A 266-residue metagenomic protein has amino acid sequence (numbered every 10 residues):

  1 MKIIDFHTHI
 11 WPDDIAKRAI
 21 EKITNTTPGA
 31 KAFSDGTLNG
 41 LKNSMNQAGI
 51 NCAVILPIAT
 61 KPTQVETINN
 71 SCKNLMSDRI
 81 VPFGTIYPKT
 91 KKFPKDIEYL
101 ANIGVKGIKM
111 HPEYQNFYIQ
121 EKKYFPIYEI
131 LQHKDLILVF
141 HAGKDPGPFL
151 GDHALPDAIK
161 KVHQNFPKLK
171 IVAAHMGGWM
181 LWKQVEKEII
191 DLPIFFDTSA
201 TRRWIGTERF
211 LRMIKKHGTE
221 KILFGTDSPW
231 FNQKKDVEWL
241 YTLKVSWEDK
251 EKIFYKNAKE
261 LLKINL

Functional and structural regions predicted by a protein language model:
M1-I10, I15-C52, K216-K221, K234-L266: Mid-to-C-terminal alpha-helical segments outside catalytic/metal-binding sites
H7, M45, C72, L100 (+8 more regions): Conserved, mostly hydrophobic/aromatic
I15-R18, L150-A158, L181-I190, G206-K215 (+1 more regions): Histidine/acidic-residue-rich catalytic or RNA/ligand-binding cores of hydrolases and nuclease-related proteins
D35, A59-T63, P88-K91, N102-E186: Divalent metal-binding pocket/active-site signature
K42-G49, N69-V81, D96-V105, F125-K134 (+3 more regions): Acidic (Asp/Glu)-rich catalytic clusters
G49-Q64, S77-I86, K109: Short, well-structured secondary-structure segments
H175, S199, H217-K234: Short acidic/histidine-rich active-site segments
P193-I205: His/Asp/Glu-enriched short active-site or ligand-binding loop at hydrolase and phosphoryl-transfer sites
